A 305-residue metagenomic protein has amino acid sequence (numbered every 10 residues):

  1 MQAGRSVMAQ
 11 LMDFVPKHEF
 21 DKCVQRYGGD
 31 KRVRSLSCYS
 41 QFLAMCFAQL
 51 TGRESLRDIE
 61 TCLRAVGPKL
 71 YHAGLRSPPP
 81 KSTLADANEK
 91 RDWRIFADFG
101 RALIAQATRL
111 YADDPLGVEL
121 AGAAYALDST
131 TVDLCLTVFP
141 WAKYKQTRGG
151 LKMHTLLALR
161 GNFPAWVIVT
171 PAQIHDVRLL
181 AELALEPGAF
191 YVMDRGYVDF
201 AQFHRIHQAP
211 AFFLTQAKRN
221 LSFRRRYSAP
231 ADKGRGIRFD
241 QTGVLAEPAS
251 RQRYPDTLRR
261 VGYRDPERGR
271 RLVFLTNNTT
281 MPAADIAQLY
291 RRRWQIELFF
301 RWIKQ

Functional and structural regions predicted by a protein language model:
M1-D58, C62, R91, D98-Q106 (+3 more regions): Single, function-defining residue in the core of a domain
R64-L75: Short, mixed-charge aromatic SLiMs
A73-R91: Major-groove recognition helix of helix-turn-helix-like DNA-binding domains
R109: Short, conserved aromatic-histidine micro-motifs
